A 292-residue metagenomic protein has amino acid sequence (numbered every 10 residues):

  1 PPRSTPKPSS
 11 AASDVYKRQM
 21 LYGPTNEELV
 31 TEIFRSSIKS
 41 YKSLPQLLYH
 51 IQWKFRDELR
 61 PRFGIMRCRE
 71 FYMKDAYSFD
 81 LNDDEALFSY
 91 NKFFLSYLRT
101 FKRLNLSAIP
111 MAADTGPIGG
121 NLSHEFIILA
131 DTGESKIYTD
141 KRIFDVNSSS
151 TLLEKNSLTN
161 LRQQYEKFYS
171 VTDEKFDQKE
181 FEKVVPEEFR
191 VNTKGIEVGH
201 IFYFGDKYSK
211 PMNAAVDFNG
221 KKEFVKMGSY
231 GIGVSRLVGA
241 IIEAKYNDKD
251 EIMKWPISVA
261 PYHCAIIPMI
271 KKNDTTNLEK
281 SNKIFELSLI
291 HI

Functional and structural regions predicted by a protein language model:
P1-P6: Short, well-ordered junction/capping motifs at the entry into regular secondary structure
S10-L289: NTP/phosphate- and nucleic-acid-binding module
